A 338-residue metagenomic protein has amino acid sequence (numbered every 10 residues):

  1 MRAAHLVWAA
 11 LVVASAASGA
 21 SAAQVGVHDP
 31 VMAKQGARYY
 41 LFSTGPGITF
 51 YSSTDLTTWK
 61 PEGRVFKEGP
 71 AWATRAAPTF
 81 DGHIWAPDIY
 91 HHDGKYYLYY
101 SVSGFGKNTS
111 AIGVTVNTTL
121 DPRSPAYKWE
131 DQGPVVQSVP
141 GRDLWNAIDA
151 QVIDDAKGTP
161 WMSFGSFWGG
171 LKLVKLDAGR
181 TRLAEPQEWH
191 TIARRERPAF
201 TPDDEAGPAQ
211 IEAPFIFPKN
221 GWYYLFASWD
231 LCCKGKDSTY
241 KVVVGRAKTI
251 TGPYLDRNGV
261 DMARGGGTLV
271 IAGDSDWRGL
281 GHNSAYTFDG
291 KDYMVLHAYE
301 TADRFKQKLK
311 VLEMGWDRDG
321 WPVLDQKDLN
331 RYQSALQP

Functional and structural regions predicted by a protein language model:
M1-V7: Bacterial N-terminal signal peptides that target proteins for export
A14-S18: N-terminal signal peptide c-region/cleavage motif recognized by signal peptidases
G19-P338: Carbohydrate-active catalytic/glycan-binding domains of CAZyme proteins, especially the secreted or lumenal ectodomains
